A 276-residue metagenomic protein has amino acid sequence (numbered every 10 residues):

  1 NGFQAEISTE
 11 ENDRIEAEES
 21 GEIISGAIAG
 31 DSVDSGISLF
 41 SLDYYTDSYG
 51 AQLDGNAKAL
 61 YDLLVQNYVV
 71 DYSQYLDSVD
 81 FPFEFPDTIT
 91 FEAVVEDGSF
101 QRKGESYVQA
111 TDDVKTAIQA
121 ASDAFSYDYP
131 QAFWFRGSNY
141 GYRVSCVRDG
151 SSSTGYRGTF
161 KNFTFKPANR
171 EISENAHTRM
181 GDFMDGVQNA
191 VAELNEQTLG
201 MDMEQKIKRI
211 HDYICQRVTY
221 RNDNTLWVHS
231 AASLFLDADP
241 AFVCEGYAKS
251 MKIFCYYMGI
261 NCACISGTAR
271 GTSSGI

Functional and structural regions predicted by a protein language model:
N1-D202: N-terminal accessory/pre-domain segments preceding catalytic cores
A117, K206, P240, S274-G275: Generic hydrophobic secondary-structure packing signal
N175-D237: Secondary-structure boundary elements
T178, A238-F242, S266, G271: Alpha-helix capping and helix-loop boundary segments enriched in small/acidic/polar residues
M203-K206, V243, Y247, M251: Hydrophobic (often cysteine-bearing) scaffold residues that line and stabilize catalytic clefts of nucleotide/cofactor
I210, I214, C244, C255: Conserved hydrophobic/aromatic pocket- or pore-lining residues that grip, position, or stack substrates in active sites
S233-Y247: A short, highly charged nucleic-acid-interacting micro-segment common to nuclease and nuclease-linked defense proteins
G246-I276: Hydrophobic/aromatic-rich core segments of domains that either
